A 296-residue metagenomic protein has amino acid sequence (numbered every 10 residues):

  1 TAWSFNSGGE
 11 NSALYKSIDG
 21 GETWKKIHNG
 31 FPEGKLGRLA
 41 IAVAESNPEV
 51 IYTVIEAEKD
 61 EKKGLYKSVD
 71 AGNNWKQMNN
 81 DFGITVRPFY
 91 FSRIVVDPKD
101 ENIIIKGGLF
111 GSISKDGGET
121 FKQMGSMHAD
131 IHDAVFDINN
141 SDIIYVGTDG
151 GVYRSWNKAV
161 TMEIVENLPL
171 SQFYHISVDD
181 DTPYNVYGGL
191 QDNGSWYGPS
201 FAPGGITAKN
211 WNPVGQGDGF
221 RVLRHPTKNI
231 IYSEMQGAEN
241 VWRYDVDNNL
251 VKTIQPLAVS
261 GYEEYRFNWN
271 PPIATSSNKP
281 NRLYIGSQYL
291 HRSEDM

Functional and structural regions predicted by a protein language model:
T1-M296: Beta-propeller blade termini and top-face loops
